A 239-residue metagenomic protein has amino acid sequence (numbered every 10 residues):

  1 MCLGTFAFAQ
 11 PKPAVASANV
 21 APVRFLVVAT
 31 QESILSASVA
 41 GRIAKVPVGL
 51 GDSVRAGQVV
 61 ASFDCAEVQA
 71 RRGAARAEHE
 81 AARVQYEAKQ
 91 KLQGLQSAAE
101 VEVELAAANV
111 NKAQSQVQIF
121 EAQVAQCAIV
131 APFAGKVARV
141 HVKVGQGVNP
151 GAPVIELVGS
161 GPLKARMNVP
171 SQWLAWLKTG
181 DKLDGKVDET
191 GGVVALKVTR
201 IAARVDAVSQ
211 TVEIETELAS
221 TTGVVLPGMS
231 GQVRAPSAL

Functional and structural regions predicted by a protein language model:
A7-A40, T199-R200, M229-V233: N-terminal beta-strand block that forms a small beta-sandwich/beta-barrel module immediately after a flexible targeting
S17-P22, V130-A131, K186-A195: Short coil-to-beta-strand transition motifs
L26, A44-P47, S53-V59, V130-W173 (+4 more regions): Surface-exposed patches in structured soluble domains
S36-G73: N-terminal, post-signal-peptide region of Sec/Tat-exported proteins
E67-A122, V140, A165, S209 (+1 more regions): Alpha-helical coiled-coil segments
A138-V140, V193-L239: Structural microfeature recognizing short secondary-structure transition sites
G180-D188, V233-A235: Short conserved beta-strand and strand-loop elements enriched in small hydrophobics with frequent Asp/Gly
